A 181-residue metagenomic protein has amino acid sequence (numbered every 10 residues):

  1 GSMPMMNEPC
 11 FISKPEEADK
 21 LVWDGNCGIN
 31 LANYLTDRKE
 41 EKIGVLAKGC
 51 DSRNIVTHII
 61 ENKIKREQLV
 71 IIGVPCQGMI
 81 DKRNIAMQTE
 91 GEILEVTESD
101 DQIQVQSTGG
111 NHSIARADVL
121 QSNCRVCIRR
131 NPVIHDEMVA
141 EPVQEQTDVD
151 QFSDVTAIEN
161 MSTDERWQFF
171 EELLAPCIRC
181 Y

Functional and structural regions predicted by a protein language model:
G1-A175: Iron-sulfur-associated redox domains of electron-transfer enzymes in respiratory and anaerobic energy metabolism
I178-Y181: Hydrophobic, aromatic-lined core segments that form the binding pocket/scaffold for planar heteroaromatic ligands
